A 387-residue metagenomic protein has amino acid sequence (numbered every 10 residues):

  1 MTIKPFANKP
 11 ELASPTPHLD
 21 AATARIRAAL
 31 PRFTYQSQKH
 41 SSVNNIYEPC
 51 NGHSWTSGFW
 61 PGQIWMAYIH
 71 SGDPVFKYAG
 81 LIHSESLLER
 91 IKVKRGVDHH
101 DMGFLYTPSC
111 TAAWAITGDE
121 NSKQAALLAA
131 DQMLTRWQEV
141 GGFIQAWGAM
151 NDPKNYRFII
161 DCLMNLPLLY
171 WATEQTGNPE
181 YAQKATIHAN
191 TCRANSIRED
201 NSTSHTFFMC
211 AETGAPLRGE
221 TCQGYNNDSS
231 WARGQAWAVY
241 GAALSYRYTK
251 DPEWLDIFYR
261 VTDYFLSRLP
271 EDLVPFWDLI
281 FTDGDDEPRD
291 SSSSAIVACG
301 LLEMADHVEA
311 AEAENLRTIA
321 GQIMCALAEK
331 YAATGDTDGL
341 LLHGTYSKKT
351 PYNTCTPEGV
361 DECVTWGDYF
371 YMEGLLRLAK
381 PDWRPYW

Functional and structural regions predicted by a protein language model:
M1-W387: Glycan-recognition and catalytic cores of secretory/periplasmic carbohydrate-active enzymes
